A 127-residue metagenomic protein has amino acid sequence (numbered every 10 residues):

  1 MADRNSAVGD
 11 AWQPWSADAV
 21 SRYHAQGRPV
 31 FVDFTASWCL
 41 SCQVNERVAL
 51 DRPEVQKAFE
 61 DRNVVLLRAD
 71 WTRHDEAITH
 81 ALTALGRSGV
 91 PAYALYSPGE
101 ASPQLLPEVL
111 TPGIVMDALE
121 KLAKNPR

Functional and structural regions predicted by a protein language model:
M1-R127: Proteins that catalyze or organize thiol-disulfide redox chemistry and the adjacent proteostasis machinery handling
